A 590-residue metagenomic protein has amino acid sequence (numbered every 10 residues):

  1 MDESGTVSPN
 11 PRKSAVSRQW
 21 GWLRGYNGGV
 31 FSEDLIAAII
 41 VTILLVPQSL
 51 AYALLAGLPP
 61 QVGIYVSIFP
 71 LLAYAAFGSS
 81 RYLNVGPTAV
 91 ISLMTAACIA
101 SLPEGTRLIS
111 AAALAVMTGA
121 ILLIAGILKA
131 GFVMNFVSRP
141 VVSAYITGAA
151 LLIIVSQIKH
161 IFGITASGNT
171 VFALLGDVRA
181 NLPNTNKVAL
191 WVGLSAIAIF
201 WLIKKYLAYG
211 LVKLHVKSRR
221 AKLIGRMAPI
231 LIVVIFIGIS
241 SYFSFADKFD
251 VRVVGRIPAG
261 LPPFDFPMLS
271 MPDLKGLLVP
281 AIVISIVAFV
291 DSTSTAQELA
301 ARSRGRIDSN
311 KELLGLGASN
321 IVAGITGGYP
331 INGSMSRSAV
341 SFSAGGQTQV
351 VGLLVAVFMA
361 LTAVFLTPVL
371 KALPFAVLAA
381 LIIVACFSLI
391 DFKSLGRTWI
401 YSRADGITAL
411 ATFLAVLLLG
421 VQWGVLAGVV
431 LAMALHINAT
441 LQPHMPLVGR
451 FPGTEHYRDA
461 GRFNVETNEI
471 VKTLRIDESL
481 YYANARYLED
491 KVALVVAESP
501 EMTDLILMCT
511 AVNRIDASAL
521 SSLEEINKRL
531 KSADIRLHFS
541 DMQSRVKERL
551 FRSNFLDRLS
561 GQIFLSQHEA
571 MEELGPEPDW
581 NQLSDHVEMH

Functional and structural regions predicted by a protein language model:
D2-E455, N468, S522, N554: Transmembrane helical cores of multi-pass ion-transport proteins
D2-K13, L574-H590: Intrinsically disordered or compositionally simple regulatory linkers and C-terminal tails in signal-transduction
T95, V178, L488-V492, A570 (+1 more regions): Generic hydrophobic alpha-helical segments
I232, K547-E548, E572: Alpha-helical elements of the RecA-like P-loop NTPase motor core of helicases
L314-G315, S560-M571: Short linear loop/turn motifs
G327, L354, S566, A570 (+1 more regions): C-terminal structured domain segments across diverse proteins
S388-S553, D557-R558, H568, P578 (+1 more regions): The feature marks cytosolic C-terminal regulatory regions of anion transporters and related permeases
